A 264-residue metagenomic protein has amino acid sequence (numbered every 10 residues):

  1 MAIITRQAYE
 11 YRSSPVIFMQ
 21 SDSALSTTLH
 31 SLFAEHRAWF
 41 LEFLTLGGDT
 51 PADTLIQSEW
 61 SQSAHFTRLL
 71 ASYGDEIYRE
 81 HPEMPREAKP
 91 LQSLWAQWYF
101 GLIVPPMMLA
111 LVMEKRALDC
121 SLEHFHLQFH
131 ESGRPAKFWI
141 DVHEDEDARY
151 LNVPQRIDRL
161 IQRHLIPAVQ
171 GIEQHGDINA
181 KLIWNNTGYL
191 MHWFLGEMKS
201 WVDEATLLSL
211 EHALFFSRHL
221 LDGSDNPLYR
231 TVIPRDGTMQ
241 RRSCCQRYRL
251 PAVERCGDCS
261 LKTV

Functional and structural regions predicted by a protein language model:
A2-G48, H164-S209, P251, L261-V264: Non-catalytic accessory segments flanking enzymatic or RNA/DNA-binding domains
A2-L109: N-terminal, charged low-complexity regulatory/assembly segments
A8-E10, L228, R247: Intrinsically disordered, low-complexity N-terminal regions enriched in serine/proline/glycine with scattered basic
R68-R235: Hydrophobic, aromatic-lined core segments that form the binding pocket/scaffold for planar heteroaromatic ligands
R241-T263: Local cysteine-cluster metal-coordination motifs and their immediate loop/turn environment, predominantly Fe-S cluster
